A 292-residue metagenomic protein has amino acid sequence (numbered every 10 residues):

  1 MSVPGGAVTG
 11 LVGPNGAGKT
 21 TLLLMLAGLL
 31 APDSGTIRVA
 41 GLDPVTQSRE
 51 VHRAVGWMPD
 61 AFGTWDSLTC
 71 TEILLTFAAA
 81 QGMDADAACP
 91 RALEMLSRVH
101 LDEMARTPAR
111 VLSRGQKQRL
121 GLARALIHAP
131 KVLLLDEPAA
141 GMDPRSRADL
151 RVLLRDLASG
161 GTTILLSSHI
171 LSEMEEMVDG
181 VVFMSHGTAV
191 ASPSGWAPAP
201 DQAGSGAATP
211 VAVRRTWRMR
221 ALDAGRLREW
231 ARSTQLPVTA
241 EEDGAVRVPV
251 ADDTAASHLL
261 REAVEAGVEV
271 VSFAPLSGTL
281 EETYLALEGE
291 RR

Functional and structural regions predicted by a protein language model:
A27: Helix-to-loop junction immediately C-terminal to a conserved catalytic motif
L75, A79, D86-M104: Conserved ABC ATPase "signature" region
P108-L112: Conserved ABC ATPase signature
A129: Conserved catalytic motifs of ABC-family nucleotide-binding domains
L133-E137: Catalytic Walker B motif of ABC-type/P-loop ATPase nucleotide-binding domains
D201, S205, T209-L287: Short, charged/small-residue-rich alpha-helical element at the C-terminal edge of ABC transporter nucleotide-binding
